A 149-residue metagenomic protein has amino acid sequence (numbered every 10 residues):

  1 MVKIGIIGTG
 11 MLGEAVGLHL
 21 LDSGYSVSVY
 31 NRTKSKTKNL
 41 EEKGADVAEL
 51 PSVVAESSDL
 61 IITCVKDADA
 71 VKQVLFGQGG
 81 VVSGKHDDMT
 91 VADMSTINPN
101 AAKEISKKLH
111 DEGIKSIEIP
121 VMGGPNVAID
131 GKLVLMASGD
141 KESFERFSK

Functional and structural regions predicted by a protein language model:
M1-E56, L60-T63, M89, M94 (+1 more regions): NAD(P)+-binding Rossmann beta1-loop-alpha1 motif at the extreme N-terminus of oxidoreductases
I4, I97-K149: Rossmann-fold dinucleotide-binding core
G10, K34, V65-A68, P99 (+1 more regions): Alpha-helix N-cap/helix-start capping motif
V16, K36, L50, A70 (+3 more regions): Hydrophobic alpha-helical segments typical of transmembrane helices and their membrane-interface/capping positions
G17, E41, K72-F76, S148: A short local structural element in Rossmann-fold oxidoreductases
T37, V71, N126-D130: A short acidic, helix-capping loop that chelates divalent metal ions and anchors anionic groups
E42-A45, I62-C64, L109, G131-L135: Short low-complexity, flexible loop/linker segments enriched in glycine and/or proline with clustered acidic
P51-C64, A68-K115: Rossmann-fold NAD(P) dinucleotide-binding segment
